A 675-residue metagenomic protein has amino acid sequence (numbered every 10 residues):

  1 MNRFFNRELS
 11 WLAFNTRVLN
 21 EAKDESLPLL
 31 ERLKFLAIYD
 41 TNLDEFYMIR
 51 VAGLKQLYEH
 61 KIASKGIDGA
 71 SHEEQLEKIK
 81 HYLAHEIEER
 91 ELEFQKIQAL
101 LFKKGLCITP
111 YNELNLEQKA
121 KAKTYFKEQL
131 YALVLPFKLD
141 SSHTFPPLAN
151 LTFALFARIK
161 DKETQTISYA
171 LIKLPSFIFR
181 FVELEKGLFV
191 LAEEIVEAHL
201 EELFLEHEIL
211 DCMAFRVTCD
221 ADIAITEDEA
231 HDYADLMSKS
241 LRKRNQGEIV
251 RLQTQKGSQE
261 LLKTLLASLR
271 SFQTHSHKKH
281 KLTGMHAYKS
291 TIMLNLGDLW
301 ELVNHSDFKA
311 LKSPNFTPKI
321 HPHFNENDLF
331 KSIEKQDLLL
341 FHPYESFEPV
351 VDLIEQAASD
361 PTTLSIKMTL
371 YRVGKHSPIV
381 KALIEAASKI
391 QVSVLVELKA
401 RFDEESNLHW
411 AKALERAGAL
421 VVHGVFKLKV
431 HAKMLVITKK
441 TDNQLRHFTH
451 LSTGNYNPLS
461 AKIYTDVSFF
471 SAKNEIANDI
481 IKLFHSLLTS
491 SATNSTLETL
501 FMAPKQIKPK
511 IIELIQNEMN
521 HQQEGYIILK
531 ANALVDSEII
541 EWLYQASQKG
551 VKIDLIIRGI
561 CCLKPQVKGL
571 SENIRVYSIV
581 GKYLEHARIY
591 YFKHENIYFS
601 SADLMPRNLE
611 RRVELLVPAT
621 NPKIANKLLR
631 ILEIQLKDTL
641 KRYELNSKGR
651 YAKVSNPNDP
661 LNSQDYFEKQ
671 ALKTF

Functional and structural regions predicted by a protein language model:
M1-I527, Q545-K549, C561-E585, I589-F675: N-terminal localization/anchoring segments of enzymes in phospholipid and broader phosphate metabolism
S537: Active-site glycine- and acidic-residue-rich loops that bind and position anionic ligands or nucleotide-like cofactors
K552-I556: Hydrophobic alpha/beta core scaffold segments
